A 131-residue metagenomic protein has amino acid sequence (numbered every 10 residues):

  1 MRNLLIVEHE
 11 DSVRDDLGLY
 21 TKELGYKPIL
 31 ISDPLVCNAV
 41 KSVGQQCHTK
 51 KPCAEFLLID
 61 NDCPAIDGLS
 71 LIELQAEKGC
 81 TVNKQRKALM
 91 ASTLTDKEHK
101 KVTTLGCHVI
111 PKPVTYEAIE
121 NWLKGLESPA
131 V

Functional and structural regions predicted by a protein language model:
V7-E8, I31, L57: Conserved sequence signature across two-component system core domains
D11-V36: Two-component/phosphorelay signaling modules centered on CheY-like receiver
G18, V114-K124: C-terminal output helix
V36, P64, T93-K97: Negatively charged, flexible loop motifs adjacent to catalytic sites in prokaryotic signal transduction proteins
N38-A39, Q45, K50-K84: Conserved phosphotransfer microenvironments
V82-K97: A short, hydrophobic beta-strand element within the central beta-sheet of small alpha/beta folds
K101-H108: As written
L123-V131: The C-terminal output helix
